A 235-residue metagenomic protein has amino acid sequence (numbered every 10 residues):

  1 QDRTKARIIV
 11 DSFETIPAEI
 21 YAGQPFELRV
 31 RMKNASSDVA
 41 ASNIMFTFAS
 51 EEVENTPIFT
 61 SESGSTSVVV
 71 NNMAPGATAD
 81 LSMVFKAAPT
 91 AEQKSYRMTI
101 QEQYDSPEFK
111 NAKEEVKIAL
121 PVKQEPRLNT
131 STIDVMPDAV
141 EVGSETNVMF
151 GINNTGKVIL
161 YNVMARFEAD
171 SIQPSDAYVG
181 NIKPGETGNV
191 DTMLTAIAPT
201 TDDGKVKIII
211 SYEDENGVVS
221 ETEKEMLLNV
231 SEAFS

Functional and structural regions predicted by a protein language model:
Q1-V10, E54-S61, I118-T130: Proline/serine/threonine-rich low-complexity linkers at boundaries of modular beta-sandwich domains
I8-D11, V53-S67, R166-Y178: Short beta-strand and strand-turn-strand segments in soluble, beta-rich domains
I16-A18, S67-M73, K86-A88, D176-I182 (+1 more regions): Beta-strand-rich interaction surfaces with strong enrichment in secreted/lumenal proteins
G23-E27, A41, E141-M149: Short coil/turn motif common to extracellular beta-sandwich-like domains
K33-T56, N153-Q173: Short acidic, flexible loop segments centered on an aromatic residue
A35, V84-Q93, T195-T201: Short, surface-exposed loop/turn segments at beta-strand-coil junctions that are enriched for proline with nearby
T66-V68, A77-M83, E186-L194: Short strand-edge motifs at loop-to-beta-strand transitions and within beta-strands of extracellular beta-rich domains
Y104-S235: Membrane-proximal extracellular "stem/stalk" segments of glycoproteins immediately N-terminal to a transmembrane helix
